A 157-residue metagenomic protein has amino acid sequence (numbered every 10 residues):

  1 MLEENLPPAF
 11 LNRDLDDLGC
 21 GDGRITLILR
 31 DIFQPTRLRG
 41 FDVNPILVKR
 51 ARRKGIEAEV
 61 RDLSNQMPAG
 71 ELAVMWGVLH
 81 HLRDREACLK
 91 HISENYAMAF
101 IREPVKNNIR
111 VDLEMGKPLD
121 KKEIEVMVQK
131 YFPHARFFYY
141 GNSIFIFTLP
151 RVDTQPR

Functional and structural regions predicted by a protein language model:
M1-L11: Conserved alpha-helix/loop element of class I SAM-dependent methyltransferases that forms part of the SAM/SAH-binding
D16, D22-E57, D62-L63: Class I SAM-dependent methyltransferase SAM/SAH-binding core
V74: A conserved beta-strand element that flanks and buttresses the S-adenosyl-L-methionine
V78: Hydrophobic adenine-recognition pocket in adenosine-nucleotide-binding enzymes
L82-I92: A short, conserved alpha-helix within the catalytic core of class I
Y96-N108: Conserved beta-strand signature within the Rossmann-like core of class I S-adenosyl-L-methionine
G116-F132: Short alpha-helix
F138-R157: Core SAM-dependent methyltransferase catalytic element
